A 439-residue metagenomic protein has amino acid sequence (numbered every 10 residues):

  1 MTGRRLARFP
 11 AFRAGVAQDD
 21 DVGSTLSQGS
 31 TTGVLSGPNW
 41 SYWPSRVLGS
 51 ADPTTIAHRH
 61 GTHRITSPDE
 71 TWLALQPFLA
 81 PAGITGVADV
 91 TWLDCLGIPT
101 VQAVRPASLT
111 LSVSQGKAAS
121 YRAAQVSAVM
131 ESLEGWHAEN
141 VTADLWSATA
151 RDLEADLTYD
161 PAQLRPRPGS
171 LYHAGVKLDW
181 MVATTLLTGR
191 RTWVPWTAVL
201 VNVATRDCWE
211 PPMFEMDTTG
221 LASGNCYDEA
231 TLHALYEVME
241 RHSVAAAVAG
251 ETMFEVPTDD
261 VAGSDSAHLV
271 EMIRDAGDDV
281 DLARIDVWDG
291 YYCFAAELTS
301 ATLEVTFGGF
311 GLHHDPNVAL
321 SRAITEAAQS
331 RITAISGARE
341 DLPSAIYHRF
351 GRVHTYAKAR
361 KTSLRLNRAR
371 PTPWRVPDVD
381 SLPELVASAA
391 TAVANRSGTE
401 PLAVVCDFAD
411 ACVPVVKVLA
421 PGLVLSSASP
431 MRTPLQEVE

Functional and structural regions predicted by a protein language model:
T2-E439: Helix-biased "structured C-terminal domain" signature
